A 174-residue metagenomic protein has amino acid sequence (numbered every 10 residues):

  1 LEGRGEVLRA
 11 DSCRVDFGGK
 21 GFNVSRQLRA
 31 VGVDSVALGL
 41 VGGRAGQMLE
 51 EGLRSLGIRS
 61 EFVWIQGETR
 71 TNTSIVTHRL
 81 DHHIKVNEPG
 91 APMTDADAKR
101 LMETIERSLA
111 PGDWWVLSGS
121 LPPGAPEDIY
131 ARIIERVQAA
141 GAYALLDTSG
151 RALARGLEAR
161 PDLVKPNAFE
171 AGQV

Functional and structural regions predicted by a protein language model:
L1-L38, Q47-M48: Glycine-rich phosphate/adenosyl-contacting loop at the front of the ribokinase-like
R29, R54, Q138: Anion (oxyanion) recognition and catalysis
R44-L56, S74-V76: Active-site-proximal loop->helix
R54-Q66: A glycine-rich helix N-cap at a beta->alpha junction
V63-T71, P92-T94: Gly/Ser-rich phosphate-binding catalytic loop and adjacent alpha/beta segment that cradle a phosphoryl group at enzyme
I75-P111: Conserved phosphate-binding/catalytic loop of the ribokinase/pfkB sugar-kinase fold
D113-V174: Conserved beta-alpha-beta core of the PfkB/ribokinase-like small-molecule kinase fold
